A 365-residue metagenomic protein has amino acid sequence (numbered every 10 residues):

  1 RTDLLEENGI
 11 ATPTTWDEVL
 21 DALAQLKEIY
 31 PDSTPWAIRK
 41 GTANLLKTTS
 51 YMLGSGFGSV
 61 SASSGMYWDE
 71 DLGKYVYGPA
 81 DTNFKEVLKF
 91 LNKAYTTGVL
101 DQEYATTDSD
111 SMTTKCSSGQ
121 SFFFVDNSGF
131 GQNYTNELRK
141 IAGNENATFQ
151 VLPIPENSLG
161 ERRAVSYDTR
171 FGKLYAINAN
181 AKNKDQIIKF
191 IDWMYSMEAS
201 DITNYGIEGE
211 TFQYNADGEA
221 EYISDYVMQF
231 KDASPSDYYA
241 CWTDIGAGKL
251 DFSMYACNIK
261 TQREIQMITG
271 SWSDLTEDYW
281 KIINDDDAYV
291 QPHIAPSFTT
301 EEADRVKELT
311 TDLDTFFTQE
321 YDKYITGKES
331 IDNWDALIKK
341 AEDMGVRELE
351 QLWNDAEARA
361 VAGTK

Functional and structural regions predicted by a protein language model:
R1-T48, W68-N127, Y175-Q186, F190-W193 (+3 more regions): Helix-loop-helix "hinge/cap" segment bordering the ligand-binding cleft or interdomain interface
D3, G73-V76, V87-L91, Q150-L152 (+1 more regions): A structural signal for short loop-to-beta-strand junctions that line the ligand-binding cleft of periplasmic/secreted
M52-A62: Acidic, His- and aromatic-enriched active-site or binding-groove loops in soluble protein domains that engage sugars
S61-T82, I141, E156-A164, Q213-D237 (+1 more regions): Short, solvent-exposed loop/beta-turn-alpha elements that line the ligand-binding surface or hinge of extracytoplasmic
Y134-R162: Ligand-binding "clamshell"
W193, E198-Q319, K328: Conserved small-residue motifs centered on glycine
Q319-K365: Histidine-centered catalytic/metal-binding microenvironments
